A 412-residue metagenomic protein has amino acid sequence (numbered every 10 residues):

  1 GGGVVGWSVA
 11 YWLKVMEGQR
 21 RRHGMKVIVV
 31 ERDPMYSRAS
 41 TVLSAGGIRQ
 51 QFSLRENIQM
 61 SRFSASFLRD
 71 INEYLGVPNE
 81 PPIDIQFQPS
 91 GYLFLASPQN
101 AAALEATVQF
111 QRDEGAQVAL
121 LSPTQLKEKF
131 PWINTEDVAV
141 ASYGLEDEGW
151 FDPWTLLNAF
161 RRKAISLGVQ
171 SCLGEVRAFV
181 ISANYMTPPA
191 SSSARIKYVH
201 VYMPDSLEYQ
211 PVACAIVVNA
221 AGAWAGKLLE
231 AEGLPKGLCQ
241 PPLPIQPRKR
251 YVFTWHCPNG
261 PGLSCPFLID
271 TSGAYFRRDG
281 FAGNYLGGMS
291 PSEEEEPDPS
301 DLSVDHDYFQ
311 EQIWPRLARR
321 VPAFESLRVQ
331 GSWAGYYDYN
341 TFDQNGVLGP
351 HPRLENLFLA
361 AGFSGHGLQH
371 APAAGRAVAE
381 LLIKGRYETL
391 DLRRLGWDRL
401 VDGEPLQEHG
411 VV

Functional and structural regions predicted by a protein language model:
G1-G3, W7, R32: Glycine-rich Rossmann-fold phosphate-binding loop(s) that bind the pyrophosphate of adenine dinucleotide cofactors
K14-T41: Glycine-rich FAD pyrophosphate-binding loop
A45-K129, G273-Y275: Dinucleotide-binding Rossmann-like beta1-alpha1 core, especially the glycine-rich loop that anchors the ADP
R55, Q59-R62, F94-A103, Y143-I165 (+3 more regions): Short beta-strand to alpha-helix junction loop
R112, T124-E128, W150, R248 (+2 more regions): Flavin (FAD/FMN) cofactor-binding core of flavoprotein oxidoreductases
P123-Q125, C172-Y198: A conserved short coil-to-beta-strand element within the FAD-binding core of flavoproteins
V201-S264: Central helical "cap/lid" subdomain
P242-P244, H256-N356: Active-site lid/adjacent beta-loop-alpha segment flanking the redox-cofactor pocket in flavoenzymes
